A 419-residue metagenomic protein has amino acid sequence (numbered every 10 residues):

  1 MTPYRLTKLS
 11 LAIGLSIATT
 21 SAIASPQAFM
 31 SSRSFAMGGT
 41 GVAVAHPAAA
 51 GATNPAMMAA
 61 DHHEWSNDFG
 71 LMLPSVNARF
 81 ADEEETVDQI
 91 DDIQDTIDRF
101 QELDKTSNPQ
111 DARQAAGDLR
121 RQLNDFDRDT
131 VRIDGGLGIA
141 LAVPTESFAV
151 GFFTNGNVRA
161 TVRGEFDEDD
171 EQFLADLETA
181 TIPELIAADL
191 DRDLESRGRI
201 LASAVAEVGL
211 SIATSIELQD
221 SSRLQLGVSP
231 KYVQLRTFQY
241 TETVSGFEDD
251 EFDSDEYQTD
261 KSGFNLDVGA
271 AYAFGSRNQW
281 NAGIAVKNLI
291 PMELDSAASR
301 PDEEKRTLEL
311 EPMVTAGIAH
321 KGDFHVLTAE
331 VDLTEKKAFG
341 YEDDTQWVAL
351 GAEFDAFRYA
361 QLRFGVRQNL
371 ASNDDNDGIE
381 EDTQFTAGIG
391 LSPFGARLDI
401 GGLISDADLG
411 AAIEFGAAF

Functional and structural regions predicted by a protein language model:
M1-A24: Gram-negative bacterial Sec-dependent N-terminal signal peptides
S21-V158, D377-G378, A417-F419: N-terminal, post-signal peptide beta-strand-biased segments of exported outer-membrane/organellar beta-barrel and other
S32, R132-G136, S203-G209, K261-D267 (+4 more regions): Transmembrane beta-barrel architecture of outer-membrane proteins
M37, L137-T145, F152, V208-I216 (+8 more regions): Residues on the lipid-exposed face of transmembrane beta-strands in outer-membrane beta-barrel proteins
A59-N67, L141-A149, R159, S215-L224 (+5 more regions): Short loop/turn motifs that connect adjacent beta-strands in outer-membrane beta-barrel proteins
E84, P109-V131, A160-V205, Q234-F264 (+2 more regions): Extracellular/periplasm-exposed beta-strand and loop segments of Gram-negative cell-envelope proteins, dominated by
D191, S215-E217, S222-K287: Internal metal/ion-chelating core segments
S276-F419: Outer membrane beta-barrel transmembrane domains
